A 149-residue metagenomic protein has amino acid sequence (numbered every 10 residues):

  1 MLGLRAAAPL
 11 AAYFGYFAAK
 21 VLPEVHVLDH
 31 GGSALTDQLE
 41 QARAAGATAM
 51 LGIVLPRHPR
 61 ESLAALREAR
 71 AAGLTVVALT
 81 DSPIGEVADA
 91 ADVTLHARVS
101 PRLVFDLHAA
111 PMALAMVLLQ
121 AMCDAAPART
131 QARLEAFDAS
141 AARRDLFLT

Functional and structural regions predicted by a protein language model:
M1-D124: Glycine-rich phosphate-binding loops that contact phosphosugars or nucleotide phosphates
A126-T149: Internal, active-site/partner-interface "lid" segment
